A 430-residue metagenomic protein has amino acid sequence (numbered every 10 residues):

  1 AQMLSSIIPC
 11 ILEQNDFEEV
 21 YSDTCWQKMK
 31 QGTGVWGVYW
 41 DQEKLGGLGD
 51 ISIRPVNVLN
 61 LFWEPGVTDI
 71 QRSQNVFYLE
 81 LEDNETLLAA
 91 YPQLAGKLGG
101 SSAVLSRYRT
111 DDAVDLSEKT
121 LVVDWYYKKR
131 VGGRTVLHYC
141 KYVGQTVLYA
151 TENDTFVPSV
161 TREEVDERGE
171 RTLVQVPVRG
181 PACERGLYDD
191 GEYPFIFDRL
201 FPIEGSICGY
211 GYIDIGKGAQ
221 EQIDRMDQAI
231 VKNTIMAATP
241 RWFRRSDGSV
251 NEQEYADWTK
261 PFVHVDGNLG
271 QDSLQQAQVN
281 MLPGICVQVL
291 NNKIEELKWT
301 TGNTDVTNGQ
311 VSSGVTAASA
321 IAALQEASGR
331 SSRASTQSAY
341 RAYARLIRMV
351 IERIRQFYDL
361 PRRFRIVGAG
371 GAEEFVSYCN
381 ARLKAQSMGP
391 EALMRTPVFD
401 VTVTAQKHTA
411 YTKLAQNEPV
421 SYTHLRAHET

Functional and structural regions predicted by a protein language model:
A1-E429: Extended alpha-helical, oligomerization-prone segments that build pores/tubes and scaffolds
